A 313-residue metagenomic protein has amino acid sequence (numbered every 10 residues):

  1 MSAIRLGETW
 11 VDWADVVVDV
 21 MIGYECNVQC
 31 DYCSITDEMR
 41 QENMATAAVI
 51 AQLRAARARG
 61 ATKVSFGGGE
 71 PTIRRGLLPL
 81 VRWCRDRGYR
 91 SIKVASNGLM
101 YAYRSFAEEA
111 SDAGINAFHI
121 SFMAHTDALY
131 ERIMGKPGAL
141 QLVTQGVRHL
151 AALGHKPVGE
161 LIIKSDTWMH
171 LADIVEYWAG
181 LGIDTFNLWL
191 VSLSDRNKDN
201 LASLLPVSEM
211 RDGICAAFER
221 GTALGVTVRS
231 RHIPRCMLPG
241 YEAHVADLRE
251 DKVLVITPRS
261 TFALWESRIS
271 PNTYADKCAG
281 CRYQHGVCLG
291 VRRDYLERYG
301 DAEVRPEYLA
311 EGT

Functional and structural regions predicted by a protein language model:
M1-D19, D251-R268: N-terminal [4Fe-4S]-dependent radical SAM core
M1-V16, E25-Q29, E219-L238: Flexible, acidic/Gly-rich N-terminal and inter-domain linker regions that tether and position cofactor-handling modules
W10-T46, V287: Canonical Radical SAM [4Fe-4S] cluster-binding loop centered on the CxxxCxxC motif and its immediate flanking residues
V16-V20, V64-F66, I92-V94, F118-I120 (+3 more regions): Hydrophobic faces of well-ordered beta-strands that scaffold small-molecule active sites in alpha/beta enzyme cores
R40-A51, P71-I115, F122-A128, K136-L142 (+2 more regions): Canonical radical SAM enzyme core domain
Q52-I73, A302-T313: Short Fe-S-cluster ligation motifs
D112, A128, K136-Q141, R148-S267: Radical SAM enzyme [4Fe-4S]-AdoMet core and its adjacent flexible, acidic and glycine-rich loops/tails across
W265-A310: Cysteine-cluster motifs in flexible loop/terminal segments that predominantly coordinate metals
